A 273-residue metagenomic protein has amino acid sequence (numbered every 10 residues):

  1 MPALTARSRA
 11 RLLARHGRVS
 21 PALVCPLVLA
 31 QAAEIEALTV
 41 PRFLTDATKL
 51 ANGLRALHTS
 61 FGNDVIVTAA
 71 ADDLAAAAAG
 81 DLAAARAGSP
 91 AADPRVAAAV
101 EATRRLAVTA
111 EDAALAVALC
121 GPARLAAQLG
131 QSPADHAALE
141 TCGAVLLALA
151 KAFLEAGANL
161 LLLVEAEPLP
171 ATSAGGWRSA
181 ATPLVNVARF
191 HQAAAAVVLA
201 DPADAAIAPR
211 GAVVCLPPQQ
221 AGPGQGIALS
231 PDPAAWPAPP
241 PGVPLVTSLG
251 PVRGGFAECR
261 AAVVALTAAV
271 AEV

Functional and structural regions predicted by a protein language model:
M1-E101: Alpha/beta catalytic barrel-like cores
A10-A14, A51-R55, A99-A107, A150 (+2 more regions): Generic structural signal for well-ordered alpha-helices, preferentially at hydrophobic/aromatic core positions
G17, H58-F61, A107-D112, K151-G157 (+4 more regions): Acidic (Asp/Glu)-rich catalytic clusters
E36-L50, L129-A144, I227-P233: Active-site mouth loops of central-metabolism enzymes
I66-A70, L115-A118, A156-E165, A194-A200: Short beta-strand segments at enzyme active-site cores
A77-F153: Active-site-proximal, glycine-rich beta->alpha crossover segments in alpha/beta enzymes that shape flexible
A85-A114, T172-P202, A269-E272: Alpha-helix-loop-beta-strand connector modules within alpha/beta enzyme cores
R189-V273: Catalytic-face loop-and-helix region of soluble metabolic enzyme cores
